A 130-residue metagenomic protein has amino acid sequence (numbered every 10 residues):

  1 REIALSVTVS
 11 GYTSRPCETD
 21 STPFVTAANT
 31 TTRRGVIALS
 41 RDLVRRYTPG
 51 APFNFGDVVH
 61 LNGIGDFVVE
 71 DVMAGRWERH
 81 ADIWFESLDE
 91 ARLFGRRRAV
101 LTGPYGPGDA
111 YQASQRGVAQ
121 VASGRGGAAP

Functional and structural regions predicted by a protein language model:
R1-P130: Solvent-exposed, well-ordered loop and adjacent helix/strand elements within mature globular domains that form
